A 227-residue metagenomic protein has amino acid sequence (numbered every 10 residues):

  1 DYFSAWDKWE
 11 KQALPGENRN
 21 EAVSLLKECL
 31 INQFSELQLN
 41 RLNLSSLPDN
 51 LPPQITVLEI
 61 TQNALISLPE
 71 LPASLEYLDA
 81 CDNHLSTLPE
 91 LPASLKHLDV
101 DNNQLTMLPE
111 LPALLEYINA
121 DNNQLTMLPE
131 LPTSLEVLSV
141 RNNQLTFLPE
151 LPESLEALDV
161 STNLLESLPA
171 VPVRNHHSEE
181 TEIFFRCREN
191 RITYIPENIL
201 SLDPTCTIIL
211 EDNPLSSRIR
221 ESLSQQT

Functional and structural regions predicted by a protein language model:
D1-Q62, I66-E70, E76-D82, S86-E90 (+11 more regions): The feature captures the LRR N-terminal capping module
